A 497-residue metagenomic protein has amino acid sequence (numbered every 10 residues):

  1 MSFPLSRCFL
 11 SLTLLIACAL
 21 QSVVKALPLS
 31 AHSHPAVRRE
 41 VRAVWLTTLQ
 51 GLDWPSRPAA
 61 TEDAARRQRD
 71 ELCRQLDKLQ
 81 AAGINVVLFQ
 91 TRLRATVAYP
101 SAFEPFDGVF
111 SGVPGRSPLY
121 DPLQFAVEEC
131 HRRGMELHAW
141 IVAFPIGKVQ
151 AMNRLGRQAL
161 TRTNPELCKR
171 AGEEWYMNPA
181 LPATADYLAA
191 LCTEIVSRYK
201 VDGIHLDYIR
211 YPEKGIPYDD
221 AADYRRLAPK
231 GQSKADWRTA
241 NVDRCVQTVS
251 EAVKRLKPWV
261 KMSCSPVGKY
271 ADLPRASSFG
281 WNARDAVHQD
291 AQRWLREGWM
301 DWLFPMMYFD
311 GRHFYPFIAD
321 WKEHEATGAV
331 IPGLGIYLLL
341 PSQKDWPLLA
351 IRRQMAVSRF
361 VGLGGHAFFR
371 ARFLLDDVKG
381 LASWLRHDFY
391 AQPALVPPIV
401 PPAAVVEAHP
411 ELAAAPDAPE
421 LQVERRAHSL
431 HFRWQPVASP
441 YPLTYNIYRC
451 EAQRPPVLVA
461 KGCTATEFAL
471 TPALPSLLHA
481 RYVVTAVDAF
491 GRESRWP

Functional and structural regions predicted by a protein language model:
S30, R38-V44, I84-R94, P122-C168 (+3 more regions): Glycine-rich, aromatic-flanked loop segments that form ligand/cofactor-binding clefts across common enzyme folds
R39, T47-D70, A139-E194, R198 (+1 more regions): Active-site-adjacent "subsite" loops/lids of carbohydrate-active enzymes
D70-T96, Y199-V201: Catalytic domains of carbohydrate-active enzymes, especially glycoside hydrolases
V97-G112, P145-A171, I209-K230, R275-N282: Aromatic- and acidic-residue-enriched segments that line the glycan-binding/catalytic groove of carbohydrate-active
L227-Q343: Glycoside hydrolase catalytic-domain groove-lining segments
A291-Q292, W299-H313, G328-A403: Substrate-binding cleft of secreted/luminal carbohydrate-active enzymes
H387-P440, G491-P497: Pro/Thr/Ser/Gly-rich low-complexity, intrinsically disordered linker/stalk tracts
P472-R492: Beta-strand-rich modules
